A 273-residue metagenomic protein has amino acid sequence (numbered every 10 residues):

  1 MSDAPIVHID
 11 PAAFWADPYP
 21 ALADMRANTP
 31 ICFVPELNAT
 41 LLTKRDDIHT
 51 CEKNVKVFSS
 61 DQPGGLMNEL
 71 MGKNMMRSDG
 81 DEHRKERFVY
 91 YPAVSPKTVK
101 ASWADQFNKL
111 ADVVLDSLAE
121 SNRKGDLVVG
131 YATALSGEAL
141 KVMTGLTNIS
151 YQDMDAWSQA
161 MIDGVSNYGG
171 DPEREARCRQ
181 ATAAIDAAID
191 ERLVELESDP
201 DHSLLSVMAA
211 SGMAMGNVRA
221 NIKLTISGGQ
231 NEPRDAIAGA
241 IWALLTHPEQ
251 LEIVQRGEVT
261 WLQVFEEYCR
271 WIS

Functional and structural regions predicted by a protein language model:
M1-S273: Cytochrome P450
